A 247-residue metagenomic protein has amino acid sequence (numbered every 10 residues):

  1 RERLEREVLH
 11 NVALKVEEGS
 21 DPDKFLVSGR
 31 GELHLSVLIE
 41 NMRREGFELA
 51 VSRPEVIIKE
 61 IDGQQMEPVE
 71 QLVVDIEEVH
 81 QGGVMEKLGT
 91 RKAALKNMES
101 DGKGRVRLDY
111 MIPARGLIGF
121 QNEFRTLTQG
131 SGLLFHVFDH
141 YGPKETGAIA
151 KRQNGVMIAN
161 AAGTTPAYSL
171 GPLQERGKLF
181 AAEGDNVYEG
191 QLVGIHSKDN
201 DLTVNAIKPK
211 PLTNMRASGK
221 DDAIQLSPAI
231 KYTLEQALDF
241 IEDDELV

Functional and structural regions predicted by a protein language model:
R1-L246: Accessory interaction regions appended to the cores of large information-processing enzymes
